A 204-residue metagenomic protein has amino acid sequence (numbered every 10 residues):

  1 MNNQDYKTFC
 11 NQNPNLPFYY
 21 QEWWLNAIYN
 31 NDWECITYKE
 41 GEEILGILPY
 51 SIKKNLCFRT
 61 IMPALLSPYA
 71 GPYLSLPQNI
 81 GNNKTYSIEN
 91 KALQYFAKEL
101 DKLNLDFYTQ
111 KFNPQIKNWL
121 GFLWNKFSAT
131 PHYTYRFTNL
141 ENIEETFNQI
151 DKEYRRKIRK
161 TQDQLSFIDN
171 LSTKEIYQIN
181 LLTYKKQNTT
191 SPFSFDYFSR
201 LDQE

Functional and structural regions predicted by a protein language model:
M1-F58, N113-E204: A conserved beta-strand-loop-helix scaffold within acyl/acetyltransferase catalytic domains
N55-F127: Acyl-donor binding region in acyl/amide transferases
